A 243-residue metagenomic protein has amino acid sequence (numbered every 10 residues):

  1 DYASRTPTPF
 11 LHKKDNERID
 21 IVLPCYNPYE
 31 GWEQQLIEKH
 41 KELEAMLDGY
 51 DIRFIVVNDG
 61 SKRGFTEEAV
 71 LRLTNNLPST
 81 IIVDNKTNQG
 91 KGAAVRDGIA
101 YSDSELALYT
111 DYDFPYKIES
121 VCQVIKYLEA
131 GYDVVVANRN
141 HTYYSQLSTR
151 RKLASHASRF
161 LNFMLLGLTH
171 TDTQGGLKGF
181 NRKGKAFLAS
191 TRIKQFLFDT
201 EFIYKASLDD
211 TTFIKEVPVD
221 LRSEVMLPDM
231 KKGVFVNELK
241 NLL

Functional and structural regions predicted by a protein language model:
D1-I19, E30-G31, G167, T191-L243: Hydrophobic helical membrane-anchoring modules
S4-P7, P28-A45: Short, well-formed alpha-helical segments that are part of the catalytic scaffolds of diverse glycosyltransferases
E17-L23, K39, L43, I52-V57: Hydrophobic targeting segments
Y29, N58-E67, F114: A conserved acidic beta->alpha catalytic loop
Y50-S61, V83-N85: Short beta-strand/loop segment that forms part of the nucleotide-sugar
E67-Y101: Conserved donor nucleotide-binding strand/loop of the catalytic core
T87-Y101, I118-R192, F196, E224-G233: Acceptor/aglycone-binding surface of glycosyltransferases and processive sugar-polymer synthases
A107: Short aromatic/hydrophobic "clamp" motif used to bind/position activated sugar donors
